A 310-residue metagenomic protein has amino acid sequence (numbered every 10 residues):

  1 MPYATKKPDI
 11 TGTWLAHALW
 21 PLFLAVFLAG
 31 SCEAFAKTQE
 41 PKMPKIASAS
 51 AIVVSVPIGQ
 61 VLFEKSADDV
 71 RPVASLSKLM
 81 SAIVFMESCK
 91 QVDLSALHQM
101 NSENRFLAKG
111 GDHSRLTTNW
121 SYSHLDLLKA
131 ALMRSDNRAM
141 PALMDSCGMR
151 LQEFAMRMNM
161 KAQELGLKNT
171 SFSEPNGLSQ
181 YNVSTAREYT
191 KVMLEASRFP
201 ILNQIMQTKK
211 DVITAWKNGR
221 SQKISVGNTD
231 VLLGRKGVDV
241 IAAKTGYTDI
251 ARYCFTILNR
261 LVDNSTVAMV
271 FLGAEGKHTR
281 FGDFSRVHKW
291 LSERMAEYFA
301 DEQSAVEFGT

Functional and structural regions predicted by a protein language model:
M1-T13: N-terminal secretory signal peptides that target proteins for export/translocation
P2-Y3, A29, E33: Glycine-centered signal
A18-G30: Bacterial N-terminal signal peptides
A36-R187, K191-P200: Active-site-adjacent loops and short helices of periplasmic peptidoglycan-processing enzymes
Q39-A49, N119, H124, G148-T310: Penicillin-recognizing serine hydrolase domain
